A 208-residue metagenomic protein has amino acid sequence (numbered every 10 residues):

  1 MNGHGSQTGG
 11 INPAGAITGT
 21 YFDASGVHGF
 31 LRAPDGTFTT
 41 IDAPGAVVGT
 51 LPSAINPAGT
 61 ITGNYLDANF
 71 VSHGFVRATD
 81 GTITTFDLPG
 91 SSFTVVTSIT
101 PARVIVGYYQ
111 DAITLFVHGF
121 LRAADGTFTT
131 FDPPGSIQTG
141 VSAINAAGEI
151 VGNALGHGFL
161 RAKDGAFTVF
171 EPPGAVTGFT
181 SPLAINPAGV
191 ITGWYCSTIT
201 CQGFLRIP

Functional and structural regions predicted by a protein language model:
M1-P208: Residue-level hotspots at or immediately adjacent to binding/recognition sites across diverse folds
